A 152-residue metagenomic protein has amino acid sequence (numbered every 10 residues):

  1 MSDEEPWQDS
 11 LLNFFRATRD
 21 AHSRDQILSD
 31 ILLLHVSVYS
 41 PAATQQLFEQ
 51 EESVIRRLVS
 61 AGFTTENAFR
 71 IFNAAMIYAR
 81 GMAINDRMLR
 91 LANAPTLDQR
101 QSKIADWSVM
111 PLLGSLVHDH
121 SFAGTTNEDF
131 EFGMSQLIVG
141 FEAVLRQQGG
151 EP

Functional and structural regions predicted by a protein language model:
M1-A42, Q46-E49: Hydrophobic alpha-helical connector segments
S10, Q46, Q50, T125 (+1 more regions): Soluble or luminal CAZymes and related metallo-dependent hydrolases
N13, A17, R70-I77, F132 (+1 more regions): Amphipathic alpha-helical interaction segments
A21-R24, L28, R57-S60, Y78-N85 (+1 more regions): Amphipathic alpha-helical interaction surfaces
S29-V36, F69-I71, D86-P95: Short acidic alpha-helical/loop segments enriched in Asp/Glu that coordinate divalent cations
V36-A74, A83, A105-L112: Amphipathic alpha-helical packing segments from all-alpha helical-bundle domains
S60, M88-P152: C-terminal peripheral helix-coil segments that are non-catalytic and often amphipathic
